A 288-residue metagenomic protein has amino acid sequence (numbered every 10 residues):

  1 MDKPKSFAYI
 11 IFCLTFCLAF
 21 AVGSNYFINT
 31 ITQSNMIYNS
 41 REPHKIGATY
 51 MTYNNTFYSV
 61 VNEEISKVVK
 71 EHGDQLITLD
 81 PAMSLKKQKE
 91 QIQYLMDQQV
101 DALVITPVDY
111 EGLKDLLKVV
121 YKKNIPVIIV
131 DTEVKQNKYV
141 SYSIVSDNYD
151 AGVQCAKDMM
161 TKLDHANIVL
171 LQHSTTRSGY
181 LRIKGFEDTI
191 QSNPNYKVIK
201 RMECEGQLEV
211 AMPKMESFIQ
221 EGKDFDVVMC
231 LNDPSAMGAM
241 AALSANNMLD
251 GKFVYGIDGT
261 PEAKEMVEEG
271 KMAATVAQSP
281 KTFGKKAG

Functional and structural regions predicted by a protein language model:
I10-N25: Hydrophobic membrane-insertion alpha-helices, especially the h-region of bacterial N-terminal signal peptides
K45-E64, V68, H72, I77-K89 (+6 more regions): Extracytoplasmic "Venus flytrap"
I65, V153-Y196, K200-R201: An alpha-beta-alpha
I77-Q99, R201-G222, A236-M237: Structural motif
P107-Y121, F186, E205-E265: Hydrophobic alpha-helical
Y110-D150, T161, T260-E268, M272-A273: Flexible loop/hinge segments that line or gate small-molecule binding clefts
I144-A166, V210-M212, T260-A263, S279-G288: Hydrophobic alpha-helical segments within soluble ligand-binding/sensing domains
M248-G288: Flexible loop/turn connectors
